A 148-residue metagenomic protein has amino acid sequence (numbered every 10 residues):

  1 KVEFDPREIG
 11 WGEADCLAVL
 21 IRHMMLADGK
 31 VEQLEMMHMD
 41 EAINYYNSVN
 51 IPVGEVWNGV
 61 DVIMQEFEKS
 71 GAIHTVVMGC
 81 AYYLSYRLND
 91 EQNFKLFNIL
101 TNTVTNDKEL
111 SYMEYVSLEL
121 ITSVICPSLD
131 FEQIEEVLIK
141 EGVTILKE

Functional and structural regions predicted by a protein language model:
K1-L26, K30-E148: Small-residue-enriched hydrophobic alpha-helices in membranes
